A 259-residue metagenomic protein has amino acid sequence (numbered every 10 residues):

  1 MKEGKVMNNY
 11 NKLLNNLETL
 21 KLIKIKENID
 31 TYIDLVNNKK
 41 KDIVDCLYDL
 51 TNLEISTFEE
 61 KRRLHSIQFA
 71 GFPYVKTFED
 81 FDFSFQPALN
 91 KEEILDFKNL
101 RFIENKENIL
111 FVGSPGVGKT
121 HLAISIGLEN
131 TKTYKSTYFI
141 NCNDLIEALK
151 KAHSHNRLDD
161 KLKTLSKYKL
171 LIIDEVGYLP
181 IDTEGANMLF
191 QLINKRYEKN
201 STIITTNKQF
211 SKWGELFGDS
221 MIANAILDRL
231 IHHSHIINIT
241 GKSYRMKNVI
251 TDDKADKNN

Functional and structural regions predicted by a protein language model:
M1-E3, I29, L145-K167, V176-N259: Replace "adjacent to P-loop NTPase cores in ATP/GTP-dependent enzymes" with "adjacent to NTP-binding cores
E18, L22-Y74: Interdomain "pre-motor" coupling segment immediately N-terminal to P-loop NTPase/helicase cores
K76-L100: N-terminal pre-Walker A segment at the start of P-loop NTPase domains
I103-I109: Pre-Walker A (Motif I) flank of P-loop NTPase domains
F111-G113: Hydrophobic anchor at the beta1->P-loop junction of P-loop NTPases
K119: Conserved lysine of the Walker
L122, I126: Hydrophobic positions on the alpha1 helix immediately C-terminal to the Walker A/P-loop
G127-I140: Post-Walker A helix-loop "phosphate-sensing" segment adjacent to the P-loop in P-loop NTPases
